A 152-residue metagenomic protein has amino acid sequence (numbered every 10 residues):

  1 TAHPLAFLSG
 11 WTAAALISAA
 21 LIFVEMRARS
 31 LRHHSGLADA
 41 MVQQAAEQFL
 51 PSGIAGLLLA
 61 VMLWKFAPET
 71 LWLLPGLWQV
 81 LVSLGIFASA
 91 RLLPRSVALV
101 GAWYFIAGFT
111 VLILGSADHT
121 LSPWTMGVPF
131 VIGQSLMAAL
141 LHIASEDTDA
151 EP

Functional and structural regions predicted by a protein language model:
T1, S18-R27, S52, E69-L81 (+1 more regions): Hydrophobic alpha-helical transmembrane segments
T1-L58: Selected alpha-helical membrane-embedding segments in polytopic membrane proteins
T1-L8, V61-L73, L114-S122: Helix-coil boundary and interhelical linker segments in multi-pass alpha-helical membrane proteins
I17-S18, L59, V82-G85, A107 (+1 more regions): Membrane-embedded alpha-helical transmembrane segments of multi-pass integral membrane proteins
L21-A40, L84-L92, S135-H142: C-terminal ends of transmembrane helices
R29-H33, F66-A67, A144-D149: Membrane-interfacial segments
A40-V97: Membrane-proximal helix-loop-helix units in multi-pass membrane proteins
A88-P152: Terminal transmembrane helical module of multi-pass membrane proteins
